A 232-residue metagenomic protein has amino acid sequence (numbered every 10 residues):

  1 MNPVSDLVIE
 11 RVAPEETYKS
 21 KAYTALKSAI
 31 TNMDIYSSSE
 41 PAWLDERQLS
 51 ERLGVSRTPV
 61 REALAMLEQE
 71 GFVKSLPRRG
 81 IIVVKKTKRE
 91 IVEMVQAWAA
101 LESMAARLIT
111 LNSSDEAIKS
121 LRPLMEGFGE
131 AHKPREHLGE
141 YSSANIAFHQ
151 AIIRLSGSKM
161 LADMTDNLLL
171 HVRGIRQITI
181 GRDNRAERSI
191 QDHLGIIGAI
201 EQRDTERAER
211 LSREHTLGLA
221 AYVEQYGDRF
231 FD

Functional and structural regions predicted by a protein language model:
M1-R107, L111, D228-D232: Short linear motifs at protein or domain termini
N2, E16, L170, G174-D232: C-terminal all-alpha effector/ligand-binding and dimerization domain of prokaryotic HTH-type transcriptional repressors
P3, K85-G157, N184, R188-R210: All-alpha effector-binding/dimerization core of bacterial HTH-type transcriptional repressors
V8-I9, E140, M160: Inter-domain helical "communication" segments and dimerization helices that couple sensory or membrane-embedded modules
A29, M33, S37, F128-A131 (+3 more regions): A short secondary-structure junction motif
M66, A100, L155, H171-G174: Conserved catalytic core of Hanks-type protein kinase domains
K159-N167: Short, charge-rich, low-complexity alpha-helical interaction segments
